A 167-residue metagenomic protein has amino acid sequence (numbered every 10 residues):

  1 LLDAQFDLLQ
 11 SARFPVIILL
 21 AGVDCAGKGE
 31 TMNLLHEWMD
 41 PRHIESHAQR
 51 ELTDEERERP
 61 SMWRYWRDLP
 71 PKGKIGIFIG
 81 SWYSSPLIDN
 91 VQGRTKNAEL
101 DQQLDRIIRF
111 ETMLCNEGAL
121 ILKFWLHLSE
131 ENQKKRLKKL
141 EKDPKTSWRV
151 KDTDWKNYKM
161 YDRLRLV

Functional and structural regions predicted by a protein language model:
L2-V167: Glycine-rich phosphate-binding loop of ATP-dependent small-molecule kinases
